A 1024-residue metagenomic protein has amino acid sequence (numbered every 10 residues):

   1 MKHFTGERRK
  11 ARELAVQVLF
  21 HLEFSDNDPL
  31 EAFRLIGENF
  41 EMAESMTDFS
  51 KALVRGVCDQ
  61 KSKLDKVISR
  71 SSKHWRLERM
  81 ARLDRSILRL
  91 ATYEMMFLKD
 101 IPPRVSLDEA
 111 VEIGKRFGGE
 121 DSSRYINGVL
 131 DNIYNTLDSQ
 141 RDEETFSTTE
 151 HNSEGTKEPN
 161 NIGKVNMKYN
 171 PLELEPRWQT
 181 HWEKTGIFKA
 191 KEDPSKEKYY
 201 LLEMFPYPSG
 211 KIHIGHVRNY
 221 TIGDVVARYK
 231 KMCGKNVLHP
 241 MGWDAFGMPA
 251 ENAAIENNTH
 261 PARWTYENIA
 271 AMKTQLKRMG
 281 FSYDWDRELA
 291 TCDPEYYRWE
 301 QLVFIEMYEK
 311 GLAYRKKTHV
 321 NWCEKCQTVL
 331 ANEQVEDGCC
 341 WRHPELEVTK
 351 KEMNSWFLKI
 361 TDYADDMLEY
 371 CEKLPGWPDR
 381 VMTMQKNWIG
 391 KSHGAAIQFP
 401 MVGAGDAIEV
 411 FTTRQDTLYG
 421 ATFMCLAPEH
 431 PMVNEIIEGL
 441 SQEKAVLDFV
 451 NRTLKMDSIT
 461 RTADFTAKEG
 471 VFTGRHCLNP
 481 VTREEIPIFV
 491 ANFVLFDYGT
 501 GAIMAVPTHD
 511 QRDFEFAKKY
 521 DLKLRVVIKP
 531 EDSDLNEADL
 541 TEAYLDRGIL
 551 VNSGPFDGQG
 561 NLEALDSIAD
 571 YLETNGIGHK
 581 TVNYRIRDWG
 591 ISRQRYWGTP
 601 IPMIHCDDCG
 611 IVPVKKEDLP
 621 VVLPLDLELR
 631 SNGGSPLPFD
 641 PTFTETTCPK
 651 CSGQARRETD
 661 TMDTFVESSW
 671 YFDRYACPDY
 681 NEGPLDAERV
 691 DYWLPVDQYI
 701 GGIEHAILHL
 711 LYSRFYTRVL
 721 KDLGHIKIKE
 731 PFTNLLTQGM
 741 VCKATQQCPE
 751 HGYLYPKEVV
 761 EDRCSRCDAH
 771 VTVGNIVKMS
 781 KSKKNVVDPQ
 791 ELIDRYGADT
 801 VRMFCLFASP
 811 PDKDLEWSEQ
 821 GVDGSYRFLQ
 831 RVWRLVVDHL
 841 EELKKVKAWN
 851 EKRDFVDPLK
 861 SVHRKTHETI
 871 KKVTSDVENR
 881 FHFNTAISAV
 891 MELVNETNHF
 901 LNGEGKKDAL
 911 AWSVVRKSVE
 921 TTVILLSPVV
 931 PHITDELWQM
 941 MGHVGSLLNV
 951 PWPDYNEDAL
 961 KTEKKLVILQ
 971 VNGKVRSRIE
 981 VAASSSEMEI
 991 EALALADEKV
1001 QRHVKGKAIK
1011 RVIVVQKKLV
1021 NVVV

Functional and structural regions predicted by a protein language model:
M1-N161: N-terminal interaction/assembly modules
D121, D244, E309-E324, D497 (+7 more regions): Helix-rich, typically C-terminal accessory recognition domains appended to large enzymatic cores
E158-K196, A427-H430, G439-K444, K523-D534 (+8 more regions): Basic, alpha-helical terminal appendages of large translation-related enzymes
E158-K211, M367, T383-S392, I577-K580 (+4 more regions): Non-catalytic terminal extensions that flank enzyme cores
K168, R177, H181-T185, E256-D416 (+6 more regions): Residue patterns forming the tRNA-binding/recognition surfaces of aminoacyl-tRNA synthetases and related DALR
Y169, S392-A396, K529-D532, A538-D570 (+8 more regions): Long, charged, mostly alpha-helical binding arms that flank functional sites
D193-T259, E288-V303, T412-T413, P480-F516 (+1 more regions): N-terminal catalytic cores of NTP/NDP-binding nucleotidyl/phosphoryl-transfer enzymes
G223, N236, H430-E531, N536-A538 (+1 more regions): Catalytic alpha/beta core of large soluble enzyme barrels
